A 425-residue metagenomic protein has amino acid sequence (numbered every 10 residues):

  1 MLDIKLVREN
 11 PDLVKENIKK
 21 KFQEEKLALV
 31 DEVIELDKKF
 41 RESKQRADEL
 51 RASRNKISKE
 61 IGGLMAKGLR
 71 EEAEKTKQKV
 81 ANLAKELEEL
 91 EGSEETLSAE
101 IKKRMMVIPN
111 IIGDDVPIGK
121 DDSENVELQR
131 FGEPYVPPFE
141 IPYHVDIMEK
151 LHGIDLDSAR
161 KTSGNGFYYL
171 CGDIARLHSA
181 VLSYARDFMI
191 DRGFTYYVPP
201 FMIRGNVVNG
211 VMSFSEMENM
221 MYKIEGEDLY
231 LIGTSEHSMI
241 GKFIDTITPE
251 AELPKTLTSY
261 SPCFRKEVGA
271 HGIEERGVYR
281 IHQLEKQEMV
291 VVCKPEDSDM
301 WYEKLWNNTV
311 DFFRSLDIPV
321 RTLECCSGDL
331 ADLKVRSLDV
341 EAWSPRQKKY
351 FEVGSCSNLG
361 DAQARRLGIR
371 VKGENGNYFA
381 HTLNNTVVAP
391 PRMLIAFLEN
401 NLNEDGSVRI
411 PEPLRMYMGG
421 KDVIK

Functional and structural regions predicted by a protein language model:
M1-P134, E149, G153: N-terminal alpha-helical targeting/anchoring segments
L27, R130-K425: TRNA-recognition modules of translation machinery and tRNA-sensing kinases, especially anticodon-binding
